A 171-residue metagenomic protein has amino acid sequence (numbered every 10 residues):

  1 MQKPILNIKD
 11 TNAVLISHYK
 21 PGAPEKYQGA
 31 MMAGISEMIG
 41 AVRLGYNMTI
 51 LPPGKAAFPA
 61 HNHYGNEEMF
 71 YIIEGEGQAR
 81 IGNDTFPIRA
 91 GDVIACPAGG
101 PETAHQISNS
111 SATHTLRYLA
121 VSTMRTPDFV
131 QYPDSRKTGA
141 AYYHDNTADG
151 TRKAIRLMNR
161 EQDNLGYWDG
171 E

Functional and structural regions predicted by a protein language model:
M1-R43, Y132-D134, G139-E171: A short, N-terminal "cap"/entry segment at the start of jelly-roll beta-barrel domains of the cupin/DSBH fold
G29-G34, N47-H63, P97: Conserved short histidine dyad/triad with adjacent acidic residue
M31, V42-N47, F58, N66-E68 (+2 more regions): A generic structural signal for short beta-strands and their flanking turns/coil linkers
M48-P53, N62-R80, V121-S122: Short, conserved beta-strand element in jelly-roll/cupin
N83-G99: Short acidic-glycine-tyrosine-enriched beta hairpin
A98-D128: Ligand-binding loop in jelly-roll beta-barrel domains
